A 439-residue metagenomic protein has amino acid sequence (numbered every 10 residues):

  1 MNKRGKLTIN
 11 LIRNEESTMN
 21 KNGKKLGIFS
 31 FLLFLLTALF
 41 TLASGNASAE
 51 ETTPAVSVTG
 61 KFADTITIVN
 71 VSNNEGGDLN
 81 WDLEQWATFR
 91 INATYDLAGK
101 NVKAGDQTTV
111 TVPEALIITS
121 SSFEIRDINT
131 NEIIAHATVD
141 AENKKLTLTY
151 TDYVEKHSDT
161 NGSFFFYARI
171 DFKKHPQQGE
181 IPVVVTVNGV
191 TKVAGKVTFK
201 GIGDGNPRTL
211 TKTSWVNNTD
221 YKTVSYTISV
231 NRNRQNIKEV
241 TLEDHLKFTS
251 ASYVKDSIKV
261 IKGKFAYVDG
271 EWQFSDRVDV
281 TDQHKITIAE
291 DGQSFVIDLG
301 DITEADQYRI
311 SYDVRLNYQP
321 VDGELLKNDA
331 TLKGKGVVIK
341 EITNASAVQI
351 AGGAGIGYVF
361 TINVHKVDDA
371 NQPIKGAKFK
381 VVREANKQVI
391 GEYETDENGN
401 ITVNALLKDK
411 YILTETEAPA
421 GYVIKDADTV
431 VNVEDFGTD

Functional and structural regions predicted by a protein language model:
R4, I9-D439: Solvent-exposed loop/turn and edge beta-strand elements of beta-rich ligand-binding domains
